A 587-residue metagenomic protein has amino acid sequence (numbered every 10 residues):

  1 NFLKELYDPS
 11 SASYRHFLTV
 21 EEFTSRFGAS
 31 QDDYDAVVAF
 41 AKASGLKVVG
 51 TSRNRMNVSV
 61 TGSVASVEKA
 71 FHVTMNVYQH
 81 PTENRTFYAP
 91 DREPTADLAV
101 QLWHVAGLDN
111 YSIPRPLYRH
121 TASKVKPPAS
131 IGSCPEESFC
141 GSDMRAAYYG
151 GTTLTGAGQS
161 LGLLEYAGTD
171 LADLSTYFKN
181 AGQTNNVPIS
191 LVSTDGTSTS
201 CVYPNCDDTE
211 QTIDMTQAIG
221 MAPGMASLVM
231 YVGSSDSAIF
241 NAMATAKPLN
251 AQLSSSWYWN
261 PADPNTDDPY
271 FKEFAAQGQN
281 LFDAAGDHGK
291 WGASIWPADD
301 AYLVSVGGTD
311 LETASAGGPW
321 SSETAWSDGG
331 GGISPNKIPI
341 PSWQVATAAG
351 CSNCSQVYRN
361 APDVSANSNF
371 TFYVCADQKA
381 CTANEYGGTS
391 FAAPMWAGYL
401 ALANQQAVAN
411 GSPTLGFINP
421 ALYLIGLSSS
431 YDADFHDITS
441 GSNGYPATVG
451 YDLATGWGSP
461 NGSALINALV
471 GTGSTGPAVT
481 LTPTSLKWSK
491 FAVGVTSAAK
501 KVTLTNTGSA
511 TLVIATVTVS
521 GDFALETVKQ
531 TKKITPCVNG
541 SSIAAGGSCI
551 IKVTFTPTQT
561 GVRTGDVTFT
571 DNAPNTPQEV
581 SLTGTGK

Functional and structural regions predicted by a protein language model:
N1-R53, S59, V64-G308, G331-G387 (+5 more regions): Substrate-binding/charge-relay-adjacent region of secreted/lumenal peptidase catalytic domains
V64-A65, A167-D170, S235, D310-T313 (+7 more regions): Acidic glycine-/aspartate-rich tracts in secreted/extracellular proteins
C351, N404-L453, G473: An often Trp-containing, charged/polar helix-loop segment at the C-terminal end of enzyme catalytic cores
G388, F491-T496, A545-S548: Solvent-exposed, conformationally flexible loop/turn segments
G473-A510, T556-T558, T583-K587: Beta-sheet-dominated interaction scaffolds and their linkers
G476-K487, S509-K552: Surface-exposed binding patches on compact interaction domains or structured appendages
S497, S509-I514, R563, P577-Q578: Short acidic/proline- and small/hydrophobic-mixed sequence motifs that coincide with surface turns and coil-to-beta
Q559-K587: Terminal connector regions
